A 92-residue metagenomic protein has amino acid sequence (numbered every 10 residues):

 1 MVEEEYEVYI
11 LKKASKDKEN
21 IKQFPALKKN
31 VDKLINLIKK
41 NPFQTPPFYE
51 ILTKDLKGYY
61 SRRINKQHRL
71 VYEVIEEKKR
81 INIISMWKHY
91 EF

Functional and structural regions predicted by a protein language model:
M1-E7, K13-I21, A26-K28, T53 (+2 more regions): Enriched for short, Lys/Arg-rich terminal
K29-I35: PIN-domain endoribonuclease scaffold, especially VapC-family toxins
N36-R62: A short, surface-exposed loop/turn module that caps and links secondary-structure elements
